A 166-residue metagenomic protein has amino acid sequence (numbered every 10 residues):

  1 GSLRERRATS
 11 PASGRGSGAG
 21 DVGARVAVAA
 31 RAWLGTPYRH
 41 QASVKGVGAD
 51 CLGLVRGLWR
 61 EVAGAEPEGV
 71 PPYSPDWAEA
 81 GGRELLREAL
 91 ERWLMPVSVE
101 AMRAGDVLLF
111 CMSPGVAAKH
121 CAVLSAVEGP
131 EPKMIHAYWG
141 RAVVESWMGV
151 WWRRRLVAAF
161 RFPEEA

Functional and structural regions predicted by a protein language model:
G1-A19: Intrinsic disorder/low-complexity segments
G20-A27, E68-V144: ...with weaker cross-activation on analogous glycine-rich loops/strands in unrelated enzymes
G20-T36, W147-A166: Non-catalytic ligand/cofactor/substrate-binding and regulatory segments of enzyme domains
L34, W59-A63, A126: Hydrophobic/aromatic-lined pockets within catalytic cores
Y38, W93-S98, R155-A158: Short secondary-structure junctions
Y38-S43, E66-P71: Surface-exposed patches in mature extracellular/periplasmic domains of secreted proteins
S43-V62: Active-site nucleophilic cysteine motif
K45, G129, R141, P163-A166: Residue-level detector of flexible, active-site-proximal loop/helix-junction positions within diverse enzyme catalytic
